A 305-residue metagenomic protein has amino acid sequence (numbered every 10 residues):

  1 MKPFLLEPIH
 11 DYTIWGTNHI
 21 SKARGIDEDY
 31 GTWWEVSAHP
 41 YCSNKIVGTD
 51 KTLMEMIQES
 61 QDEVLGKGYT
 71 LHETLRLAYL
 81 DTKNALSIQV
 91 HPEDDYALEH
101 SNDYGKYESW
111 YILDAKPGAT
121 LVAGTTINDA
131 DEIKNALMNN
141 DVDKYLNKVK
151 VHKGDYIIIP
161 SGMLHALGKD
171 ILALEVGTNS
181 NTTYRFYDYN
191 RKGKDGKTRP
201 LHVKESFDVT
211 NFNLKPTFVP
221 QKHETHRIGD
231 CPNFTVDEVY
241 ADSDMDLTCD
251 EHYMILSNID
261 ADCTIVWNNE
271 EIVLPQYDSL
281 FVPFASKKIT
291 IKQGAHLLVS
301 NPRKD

Functional and structural regions predicted by a protein language model:
M1-N128, D188-K215, V236: Transition-metal
H72, D81-A85, D94, A115-G118 (+3 more regions): Ligand-binding loop in jelly-roll beta-barrel domains
T126-N139, D250-D262: Short, basic/aromatic beta-hairpin or loop at an interaction surface
L137-Y145, Y156-I158, L164-K215: An exposed, glycine/acidic-rich loop-and-rim segment of catalytic or binding clefts
L146-I158, N268-S286: Short acidic-glycine-tyrosine-enriched beta hairpin
L201-M245: Functionally critical, mid-to-C-terminal surface segments that flank or help form catalytic/ligand
M245-D246, A261-V266, S279: Short beta-strand segments in beta-sandwich/barrel cores
